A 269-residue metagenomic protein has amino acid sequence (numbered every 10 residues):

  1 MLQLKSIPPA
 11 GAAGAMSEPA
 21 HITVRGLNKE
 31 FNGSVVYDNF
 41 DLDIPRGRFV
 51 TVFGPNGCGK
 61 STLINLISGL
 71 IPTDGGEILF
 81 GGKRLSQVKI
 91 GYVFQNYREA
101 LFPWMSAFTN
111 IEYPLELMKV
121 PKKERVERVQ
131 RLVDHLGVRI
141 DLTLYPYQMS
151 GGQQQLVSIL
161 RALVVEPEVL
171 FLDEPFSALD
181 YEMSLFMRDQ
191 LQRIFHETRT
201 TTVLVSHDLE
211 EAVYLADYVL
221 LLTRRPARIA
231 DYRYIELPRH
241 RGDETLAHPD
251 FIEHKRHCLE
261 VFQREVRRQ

Functional and structural regions predicted by a protein language model:
F53-P55: The feature captures the beta-strand-to-loop junction immediately N-terminal to the Walker
S68: Helix-to-loop junction immediately C-terminal to a conserved catalytic motif
G76-V88: Conserved ABC transporter NBD signature motif
E116, K123-D141, R193: Conserved ABC ATPase "signature" region
Y145-M149, Q153: Conserved ABC ATPase signature
V164-E168: A short, proline-enriched helix->beta-strand linker immediately N-terminal to the Walker B motif in ABC-type P-loop
